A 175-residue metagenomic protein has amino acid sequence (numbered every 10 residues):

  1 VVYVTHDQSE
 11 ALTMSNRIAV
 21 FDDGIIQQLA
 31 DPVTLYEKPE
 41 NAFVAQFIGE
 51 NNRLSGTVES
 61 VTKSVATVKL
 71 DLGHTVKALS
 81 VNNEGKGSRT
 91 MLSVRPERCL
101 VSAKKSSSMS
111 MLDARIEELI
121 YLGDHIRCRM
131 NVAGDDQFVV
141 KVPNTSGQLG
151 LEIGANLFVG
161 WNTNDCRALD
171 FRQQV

Functional and structural regions predicted by a protein language model:
T5-H74: Internal alpha/beta loop-helix hairpins
N51, S60-V175: Non-catalytic connector elements of ABC transporters
